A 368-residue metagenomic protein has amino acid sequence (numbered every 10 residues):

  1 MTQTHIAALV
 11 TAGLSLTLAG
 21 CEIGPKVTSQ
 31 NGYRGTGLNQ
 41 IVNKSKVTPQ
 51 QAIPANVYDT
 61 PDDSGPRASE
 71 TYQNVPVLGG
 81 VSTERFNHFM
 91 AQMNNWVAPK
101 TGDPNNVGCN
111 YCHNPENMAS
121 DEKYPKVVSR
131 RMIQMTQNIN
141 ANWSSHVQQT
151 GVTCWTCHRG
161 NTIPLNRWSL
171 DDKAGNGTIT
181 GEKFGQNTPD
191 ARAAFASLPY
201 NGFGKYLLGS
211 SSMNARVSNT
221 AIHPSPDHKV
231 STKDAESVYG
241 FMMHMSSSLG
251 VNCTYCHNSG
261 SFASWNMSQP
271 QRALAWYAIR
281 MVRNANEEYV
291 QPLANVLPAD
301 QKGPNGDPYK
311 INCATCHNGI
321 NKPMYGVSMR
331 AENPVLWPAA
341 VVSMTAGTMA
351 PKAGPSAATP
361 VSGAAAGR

Functional and structural regions predicted by a protein language model:
T2-Y111, E116-R368: N-terminal export/targeting leaders of redox proteins
